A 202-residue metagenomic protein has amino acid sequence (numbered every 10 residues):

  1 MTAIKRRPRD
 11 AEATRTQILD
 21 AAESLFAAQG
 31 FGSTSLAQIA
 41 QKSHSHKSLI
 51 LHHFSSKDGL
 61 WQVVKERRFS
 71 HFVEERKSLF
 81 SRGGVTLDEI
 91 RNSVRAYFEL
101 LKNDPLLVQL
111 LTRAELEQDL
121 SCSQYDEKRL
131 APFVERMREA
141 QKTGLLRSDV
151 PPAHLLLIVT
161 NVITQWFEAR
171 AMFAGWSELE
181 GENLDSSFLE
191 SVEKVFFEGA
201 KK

Functional and structural regions predicted by a protein language model:
M1-A13: N-terminal intrinsically disordered/low-complexity leader segments
M1-A3, E99, N103, A131-T143 (+1 more regions): C-terminal peripheral helix-coil segments that are non-catalytic and often amphipathic
T2-K5, Q62-N92: Amphipathic alpha-helical linker/stalk segments
A13-Q17, A21, L25-G59, V63: Helix-turn-helix
F31-G32, L120, L146: Conserved hydrophobic residue
K77-L107, P152-V159: Hydrophobic alpha-helical connector segments
D88, S123-K128, K142-I158: All-alpha amphipathic helical-bundle segments outside canonical DNA-binding/catalytic cores that form hydrophobic
L106-R138: A contiguous binding-surface segment within folded domains or other stable secondary-structure elements
